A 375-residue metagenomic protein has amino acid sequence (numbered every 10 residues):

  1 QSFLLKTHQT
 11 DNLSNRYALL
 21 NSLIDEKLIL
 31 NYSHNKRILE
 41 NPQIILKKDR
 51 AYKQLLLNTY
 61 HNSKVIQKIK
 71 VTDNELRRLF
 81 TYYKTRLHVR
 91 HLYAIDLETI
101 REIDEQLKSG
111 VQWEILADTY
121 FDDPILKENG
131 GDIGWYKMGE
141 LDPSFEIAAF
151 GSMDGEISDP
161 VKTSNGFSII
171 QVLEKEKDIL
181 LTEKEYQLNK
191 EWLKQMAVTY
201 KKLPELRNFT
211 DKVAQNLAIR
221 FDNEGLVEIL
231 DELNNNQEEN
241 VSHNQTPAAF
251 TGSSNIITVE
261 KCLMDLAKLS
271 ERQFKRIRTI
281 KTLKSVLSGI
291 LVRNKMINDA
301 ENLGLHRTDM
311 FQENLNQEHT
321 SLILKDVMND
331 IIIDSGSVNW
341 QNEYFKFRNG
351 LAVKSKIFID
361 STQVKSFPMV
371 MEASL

Functional and structural regions predicted by a protein language model:
Q1-L55, K64, K184, A197 (+3 more regions): N-terminal targeting/tethering segments
L13-R16, P42-L46, E98, I103-E146 (+8 more regions): Peptidyl-prolyl cis-trans isomerase
L46-K53, R78-T81, R90, I157-D159: A structural signal for short loop-to-beta-strand junctions that line the ligand-binding cleft of periplasmic/secreted
Y60, K64-H88, E105, S109 (+2 more regions): Acidic/polar surface patches and capping/hinge elements
H61, R90, G139-D154, S242: Cell-wall glycan
S152, T163, T251: Acidic surface patches and DE-rich sequence motifs
D159, K184, L193-G252, I359: Preference for long, solvent-exposed alpha-helical segments and helix-linker "stalks"
